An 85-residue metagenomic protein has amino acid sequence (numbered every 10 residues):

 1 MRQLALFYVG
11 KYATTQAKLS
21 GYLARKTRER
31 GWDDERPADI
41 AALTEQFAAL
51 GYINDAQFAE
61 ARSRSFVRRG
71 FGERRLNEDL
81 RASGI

Functional and structural regions predicted by a protein language model:
M1-I85: An alpha-helical, amphipathic repeat domain used for nucleic-acid recognition, typified by the mTERF helical solenoid
